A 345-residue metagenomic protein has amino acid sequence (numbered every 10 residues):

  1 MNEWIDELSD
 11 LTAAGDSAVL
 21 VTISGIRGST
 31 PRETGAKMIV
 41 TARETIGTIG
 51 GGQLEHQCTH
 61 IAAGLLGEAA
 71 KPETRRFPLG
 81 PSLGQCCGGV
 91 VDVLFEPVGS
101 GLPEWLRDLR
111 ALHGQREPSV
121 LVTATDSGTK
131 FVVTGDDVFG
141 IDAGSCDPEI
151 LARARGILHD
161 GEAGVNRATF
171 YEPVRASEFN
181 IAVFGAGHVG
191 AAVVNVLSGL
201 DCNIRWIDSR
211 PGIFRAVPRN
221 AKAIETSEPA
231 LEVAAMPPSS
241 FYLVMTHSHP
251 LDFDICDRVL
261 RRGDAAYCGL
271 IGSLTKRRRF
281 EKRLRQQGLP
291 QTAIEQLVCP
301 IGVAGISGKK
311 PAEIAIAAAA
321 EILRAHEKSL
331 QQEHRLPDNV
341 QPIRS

Functional and structural regions predicted by a protein language model:
M1-S209, A216-N220, A234, K282 (+1 more regions): Segments forming oxygen-rich coordination pockets for charged ligands
R32, G190-V193, P250-I255, R277: Short glycine/serine/threonine-rich phosphate/pyrophosphate-binding segments that cradle anionic phosphate groups
I141, F179, F184, M245-T246 (+2 more regions): Thr-Gly-centered strand-to-loop micro-motif
I207, F241-H249, R258-L284: ADP-ribose/adenylate-binding Rossmann-like module
A221-S227: Conserved SAM-binding strand-loop segment of SAM-dependent methyltransferases
P229-P238: Short amphipathic alpha-helix with an adjacent loop that forms part of the alpha/beta core around
A265, L270-S345: Adenosine-phosphate binding glycine-rich loop
